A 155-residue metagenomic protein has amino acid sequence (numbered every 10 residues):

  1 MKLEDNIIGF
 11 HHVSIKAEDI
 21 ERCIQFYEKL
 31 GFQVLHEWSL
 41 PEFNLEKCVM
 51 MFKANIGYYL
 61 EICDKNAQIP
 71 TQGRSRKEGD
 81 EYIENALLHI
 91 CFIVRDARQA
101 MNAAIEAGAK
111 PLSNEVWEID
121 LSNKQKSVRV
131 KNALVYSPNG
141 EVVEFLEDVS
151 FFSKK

Functional and structural regions predicted by a protein language model:
M1-E4, V49, F92, R98-K155: Vicinal oxygen chelate
I8-D19, K47-A54, G73-I105, K131-Y136: Vicinal oxygen chelate
I15-L60, E106, K126, V149: Core segments of cupin and vicinal oxygen chelate
E37, L45-E46, I69-K77, E118-K124 (+1 more regions): A short, acidic/glycine-rich surface segment
L60-E61, E144: Conserved beta-strand in the GNAT
I62-Q68: A short, Lys/Arg-enriched interface patch at domain edges and termini
